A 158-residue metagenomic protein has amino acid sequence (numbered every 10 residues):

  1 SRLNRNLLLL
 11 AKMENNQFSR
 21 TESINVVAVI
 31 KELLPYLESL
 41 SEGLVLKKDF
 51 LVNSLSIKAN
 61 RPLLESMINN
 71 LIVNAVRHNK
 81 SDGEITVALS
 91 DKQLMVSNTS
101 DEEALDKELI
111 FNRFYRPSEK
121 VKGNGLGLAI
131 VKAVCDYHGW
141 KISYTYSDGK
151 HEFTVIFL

Functional and structural regions predicted by a protein language model:
E14-R20, S56-A59: Conserved micro-motifs of the catalytic ATP-binding
R20-E38: A conserved beta-strand-to-alpha-helix junction within the catalytic ATP-binding
V45-S56: Conserved catalytic submotifs in the C-terminal HATPase_c
A75-V76: Short helix-loop "hinge" at the ATP-lid/N-box region of the Bergerat-fold HATPase_c
E102-F114: Short conserved segment of the HATPase_c
G127, V131: Short alpha-helical Gxxx[C/S/T] motif in the catalytic ATP-binding
